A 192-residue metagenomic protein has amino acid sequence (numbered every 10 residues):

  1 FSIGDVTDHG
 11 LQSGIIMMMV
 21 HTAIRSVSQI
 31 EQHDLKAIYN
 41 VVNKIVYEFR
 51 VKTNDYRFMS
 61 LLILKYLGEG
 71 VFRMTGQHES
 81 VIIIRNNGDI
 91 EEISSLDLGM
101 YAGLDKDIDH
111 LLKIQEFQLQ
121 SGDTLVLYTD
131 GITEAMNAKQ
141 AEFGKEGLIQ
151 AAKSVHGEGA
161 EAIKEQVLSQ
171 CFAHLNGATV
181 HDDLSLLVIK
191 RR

Functional and structural regions predicted by a protein language model:
F1-Q12, I16-M17, H21-R192: Conserved subregion of the PPM/PP2C metallophosphatase catalytic domain
